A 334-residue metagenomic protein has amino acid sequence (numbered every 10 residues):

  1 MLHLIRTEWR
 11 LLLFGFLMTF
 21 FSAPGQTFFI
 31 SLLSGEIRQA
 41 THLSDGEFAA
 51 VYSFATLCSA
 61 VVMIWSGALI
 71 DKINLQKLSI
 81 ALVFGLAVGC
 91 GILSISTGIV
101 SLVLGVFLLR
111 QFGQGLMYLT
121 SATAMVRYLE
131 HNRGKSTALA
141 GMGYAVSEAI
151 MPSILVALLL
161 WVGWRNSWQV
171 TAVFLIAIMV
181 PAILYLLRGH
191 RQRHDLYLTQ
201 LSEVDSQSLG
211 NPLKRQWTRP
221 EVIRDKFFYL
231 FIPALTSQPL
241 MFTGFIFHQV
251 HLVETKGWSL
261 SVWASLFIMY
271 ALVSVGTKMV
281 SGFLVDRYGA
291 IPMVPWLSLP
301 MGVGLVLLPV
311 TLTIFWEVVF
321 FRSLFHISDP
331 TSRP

Functional and structural regions predicted by a protein language model:
R10-D45, V62-S66, M151-P152, T243-V250: Extracytoplasmic
F20, G89, V100-L116, T236 (+1 more regions): Hydrophobic core of transmembrane alpha-helices in multi-pass small-molecule transporters, especially MFS/SLC-type
Q26, I30-I37, P220-S281: Extracytoplasmic gate region of multi-pass secondary transporters
V62-L75, T277-G289: Helix-to-loop junctions at the C-terminal end of transmembrane segments in multipass secondary transporters
D71-V83, R287-S298: Cytoplasmic membrane-interface "Motif A"-like loop-to-helix N-cap segments of 12-TM Major Facilitator Superfamily
F84-T97, P300-T313: C-terminal ends and interior cores of transmembrane alpha-helices in multi-pass membrane transporters/permeases
V106-M142: Cytoplasmic helix-loop-helix junction between adjacent transmembrane helices in 12-TM secondary transporters
Y144-R193: Helix-loop-helix hairpin linking two adjacent transmembrane segments in secondary transporters
